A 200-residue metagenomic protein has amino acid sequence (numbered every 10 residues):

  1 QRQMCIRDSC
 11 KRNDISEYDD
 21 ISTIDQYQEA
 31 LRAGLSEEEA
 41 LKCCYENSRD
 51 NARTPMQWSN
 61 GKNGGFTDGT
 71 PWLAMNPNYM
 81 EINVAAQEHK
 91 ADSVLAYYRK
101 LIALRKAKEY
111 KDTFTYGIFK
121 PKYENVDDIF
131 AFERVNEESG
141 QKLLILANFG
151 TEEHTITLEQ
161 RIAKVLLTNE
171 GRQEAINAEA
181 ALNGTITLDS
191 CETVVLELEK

Functional and structural regions predicted by a protein language model:
Q3, R7-L143, F149-T155: Loop/helix patches that line or flank the sugar-binding groove of alpha-linked glycan CAZymes
N63-G64, R172-A175, T193: A short acidic, often aromatic-flanked loop/helix-cap motif at beta-alpha or helix-coil junctions that lines enzyme
N148-F149, L198: Residues immediately flanking
E153-G171: Beta-strand-rich binding/interaction modules
L166-L182: Solvent-exposed beta-strand/loop surfaces of large extracellular or lumenal domains
A178-K200: C-terminal beta-strand-rich structural cap/linker in extracellular carbohydrate-active enzymes
